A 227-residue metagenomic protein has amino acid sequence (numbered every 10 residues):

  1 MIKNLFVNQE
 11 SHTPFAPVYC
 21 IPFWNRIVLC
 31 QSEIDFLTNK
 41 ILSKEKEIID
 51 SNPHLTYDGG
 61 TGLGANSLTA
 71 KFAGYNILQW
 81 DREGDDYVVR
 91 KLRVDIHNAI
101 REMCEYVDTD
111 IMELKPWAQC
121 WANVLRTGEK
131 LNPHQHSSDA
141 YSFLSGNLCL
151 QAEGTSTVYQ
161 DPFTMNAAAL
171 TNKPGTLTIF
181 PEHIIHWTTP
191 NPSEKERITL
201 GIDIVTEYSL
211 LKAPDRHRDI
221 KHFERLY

Functional and structural regions predicted by a protein language model:
M1-V107: Non-heme Fe(II)/2-oxoglutarate
P22, R26, C30-Q31, G64 (+9 more regions): Residue-level detector of solvent-exposed, low-hydrophobicity positions
V89-R93, P192-R197: Short, surface-exposed loop and linker segments with low hydrophobicity and enrichment for Pro/Ser/Thr
D108-T189, K195-T199, S209-H217: Catalytic core of non-heme Fe(II) oxygenases with the double-stranded beta-helix
T206: Short "lid" loop at the C-terminus of a central beta-strand within the Rossmann-like core of SAM-dependent
I220-Y227: Short, cationic low-complexity segments
